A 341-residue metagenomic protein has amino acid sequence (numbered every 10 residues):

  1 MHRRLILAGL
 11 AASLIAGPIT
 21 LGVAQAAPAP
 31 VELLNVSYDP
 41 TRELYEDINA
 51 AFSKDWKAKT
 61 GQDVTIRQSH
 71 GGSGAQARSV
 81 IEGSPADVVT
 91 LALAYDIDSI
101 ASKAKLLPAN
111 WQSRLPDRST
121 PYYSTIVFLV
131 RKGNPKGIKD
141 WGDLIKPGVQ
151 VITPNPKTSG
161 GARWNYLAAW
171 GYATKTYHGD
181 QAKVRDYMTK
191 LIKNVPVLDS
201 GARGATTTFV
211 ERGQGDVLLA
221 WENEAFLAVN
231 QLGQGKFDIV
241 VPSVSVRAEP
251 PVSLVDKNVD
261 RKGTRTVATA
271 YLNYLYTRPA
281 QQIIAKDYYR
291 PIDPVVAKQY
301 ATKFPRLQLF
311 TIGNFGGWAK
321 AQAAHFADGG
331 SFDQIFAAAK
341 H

Functional and structural regions predicted by a protein language model:
R3-L7: N-terminal export leaders
P28-S159, A301, F336-H341: N-terminal segment of the mature folded domain
V36-Y38, V130-K132, Q150-Y177, I192-V195 (+1 more regions): Short beta-strand->loop
W111-P121, G142, V229-V246: Short beta-strand->loop
T125-N134, E249-T266, I283-D287: A bilobed periplasmic-binding-protein/Venus flytrap-type ligand-binding module shared by bacterial periplasmic
G133-K139, T158, G171-G179, N258-T266: Short helix-loop capping/hinge motifs at secondary-structure junctions, enriched in acidic/polar residues
Y177-S243: Ligand-binding pocket segment of bilobal, Venus flytrap-like solute-binding proteins
V259-H341: Extracellular/periplasmic juxtamembrane helices and adjacent flexible linkers that interface with membrane partners
